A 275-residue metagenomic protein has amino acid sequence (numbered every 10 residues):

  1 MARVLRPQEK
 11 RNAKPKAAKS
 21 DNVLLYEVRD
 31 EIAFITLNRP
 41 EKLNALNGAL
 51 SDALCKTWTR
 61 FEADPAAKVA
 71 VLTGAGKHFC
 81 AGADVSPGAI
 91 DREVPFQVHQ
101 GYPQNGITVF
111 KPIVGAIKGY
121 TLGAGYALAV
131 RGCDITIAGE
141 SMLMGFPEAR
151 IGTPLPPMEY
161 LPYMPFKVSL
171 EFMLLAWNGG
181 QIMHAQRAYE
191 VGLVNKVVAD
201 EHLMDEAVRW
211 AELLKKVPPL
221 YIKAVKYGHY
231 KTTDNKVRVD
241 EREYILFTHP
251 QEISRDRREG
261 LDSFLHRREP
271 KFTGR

Functional and structural regions predicted by a protein language model:
A2-F34, N38, R131, F172-K215 (+3 more regions): Amphipathic alpha-helical segments at domain termini/boundaries
V23, L46-K68, I90-P95: A short, well-ordered alpha-helical element
I32-T36, V71-T73, V114-A116, I137: Structural motif
A49-A53, E206, A224, D256: Charged catalytic carboxylate motif
D52, A66, G74-V109, T121 (+3 more regions): Glycine- (often His-adjacent) and acidic-residue-rich active-site loop that binds/positions the CoA thioester
I107-P219, R268: Crotonase-fold acyl-CoA enzyme core
P157, F166-L170, I222-V225, I245 (+1 more regions): A general structural signal for well-ordered alpha-helical segments in protein cores
